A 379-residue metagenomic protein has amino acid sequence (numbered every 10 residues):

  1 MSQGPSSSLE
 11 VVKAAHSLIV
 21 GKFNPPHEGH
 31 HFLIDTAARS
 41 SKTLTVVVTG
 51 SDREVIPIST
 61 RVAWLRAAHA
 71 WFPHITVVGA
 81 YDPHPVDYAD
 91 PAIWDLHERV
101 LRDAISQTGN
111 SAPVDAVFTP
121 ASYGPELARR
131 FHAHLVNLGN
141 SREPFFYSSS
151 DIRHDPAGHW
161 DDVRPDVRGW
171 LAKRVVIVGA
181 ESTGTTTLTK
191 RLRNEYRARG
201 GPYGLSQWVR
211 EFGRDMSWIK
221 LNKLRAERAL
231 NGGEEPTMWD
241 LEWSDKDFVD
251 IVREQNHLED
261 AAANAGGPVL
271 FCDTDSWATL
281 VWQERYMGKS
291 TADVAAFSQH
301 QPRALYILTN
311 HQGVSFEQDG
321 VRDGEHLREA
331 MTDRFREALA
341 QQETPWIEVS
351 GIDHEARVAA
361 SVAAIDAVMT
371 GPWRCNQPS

Functional and structural regions predicted by a protein language model:
M1-R174: Nucleotidyltransferase catalytic core that binds NTPs
I58-A63, A121, P125, T186 (+2 more regions): Short, surface-exposed alpha-helical segments at coil->helix boundaries
I152, W282, Y286-E355, M369 (+1 more regions): A glycine- and Lys/Arg-enriched "phosphate-lid" helix/loop adjacent to the NTP-binding pocket of small-molecule kinases
D155-V175, Q341-S379: Charged phosphate-binding loop/patch that engages nucleotide di/tri-phosphates or the phosphate backbone of nucleic
V175-N194: Glycine-rich phosphate-binding P-loop
N194-N256: Conserved substrate/cofactor phosphate-moiety recognition/catalytic segment in nucleotide-dependent phosphotransferases
S244-Q301: Glycine-rich phosphate-binding loop used to anchor ATP phosphates in small-molecule kinases, encompassing both
